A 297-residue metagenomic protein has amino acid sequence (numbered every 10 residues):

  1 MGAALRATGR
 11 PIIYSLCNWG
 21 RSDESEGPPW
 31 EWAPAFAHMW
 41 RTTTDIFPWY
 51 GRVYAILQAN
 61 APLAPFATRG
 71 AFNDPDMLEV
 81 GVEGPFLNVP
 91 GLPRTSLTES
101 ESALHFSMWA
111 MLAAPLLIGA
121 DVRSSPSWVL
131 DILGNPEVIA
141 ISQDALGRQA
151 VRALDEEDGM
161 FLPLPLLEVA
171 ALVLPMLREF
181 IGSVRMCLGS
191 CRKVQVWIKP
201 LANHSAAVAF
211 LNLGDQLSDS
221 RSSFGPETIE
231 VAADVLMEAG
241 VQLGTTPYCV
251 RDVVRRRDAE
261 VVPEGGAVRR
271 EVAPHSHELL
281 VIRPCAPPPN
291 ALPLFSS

Functional and structural regions predicted by a protein language model:
M1-R6: Short, well-ordered alpha-helical packing segments
R10-D121, S190: Glycan-recognition surfaces
R21-E24, L87, I118-G119, S125-V129 (+3 more regions): Flexible loop/turn segments at secondary-structure boundaries
A64-D74, E79-G84, T95, S100-G189: Aromatic- and carboxylate-lined catalytic core of secreted/periplasmic carbohydrate-active enzymes
W109-G119, D158-A171, C187-V241: Carbohydrate-binding surface patches
V208, V250, H275: Hydrophobic, well-ordered secondary-structure elements that form the walls of internal hydrophobic environments
D234-R255: Solvent-exposed beta-hairpin/edge-strand motifs
V261-S296: C-terminal beta-strand-rich structural cap/linker in extracellular carbohydrate-active enzymes
